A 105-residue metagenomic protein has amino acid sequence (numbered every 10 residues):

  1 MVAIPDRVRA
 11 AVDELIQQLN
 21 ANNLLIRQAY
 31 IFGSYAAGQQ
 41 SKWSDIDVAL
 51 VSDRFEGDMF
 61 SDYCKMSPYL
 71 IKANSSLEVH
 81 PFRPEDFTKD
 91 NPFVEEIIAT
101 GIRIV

Functional and structural regions predicted by a protein language model:
M1-R27, A37-K42, D53-V105: Catalytic core of pol beta-like nucleotidyltransferases
S44-I46: Short, conserved active-site loops that position catalytic residues or coordinate cofactors/metal ions across diverse
A49-V51: Short hydrophobic/aromatic beta-strand micro-patches that form the beta-sheet surface supporting nucleotide- or nucleic
